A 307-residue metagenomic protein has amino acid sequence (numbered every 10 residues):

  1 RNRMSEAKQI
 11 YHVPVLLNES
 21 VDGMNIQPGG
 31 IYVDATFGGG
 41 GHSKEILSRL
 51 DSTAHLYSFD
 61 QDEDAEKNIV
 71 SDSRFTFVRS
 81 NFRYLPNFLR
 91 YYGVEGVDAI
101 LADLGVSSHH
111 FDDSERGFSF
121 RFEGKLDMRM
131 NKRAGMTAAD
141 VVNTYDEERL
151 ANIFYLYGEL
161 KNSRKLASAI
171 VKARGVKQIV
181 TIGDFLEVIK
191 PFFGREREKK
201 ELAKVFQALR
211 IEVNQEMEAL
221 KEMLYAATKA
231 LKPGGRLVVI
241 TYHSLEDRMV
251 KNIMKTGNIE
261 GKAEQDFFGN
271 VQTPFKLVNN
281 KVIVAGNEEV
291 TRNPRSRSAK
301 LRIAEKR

Functional and structural regions predicted by a protein language model:
R1-R307: S-adenosyl-L-methionine-dependent methyltransferase catalytic core, i.e., the SAM/SAH-binding region
